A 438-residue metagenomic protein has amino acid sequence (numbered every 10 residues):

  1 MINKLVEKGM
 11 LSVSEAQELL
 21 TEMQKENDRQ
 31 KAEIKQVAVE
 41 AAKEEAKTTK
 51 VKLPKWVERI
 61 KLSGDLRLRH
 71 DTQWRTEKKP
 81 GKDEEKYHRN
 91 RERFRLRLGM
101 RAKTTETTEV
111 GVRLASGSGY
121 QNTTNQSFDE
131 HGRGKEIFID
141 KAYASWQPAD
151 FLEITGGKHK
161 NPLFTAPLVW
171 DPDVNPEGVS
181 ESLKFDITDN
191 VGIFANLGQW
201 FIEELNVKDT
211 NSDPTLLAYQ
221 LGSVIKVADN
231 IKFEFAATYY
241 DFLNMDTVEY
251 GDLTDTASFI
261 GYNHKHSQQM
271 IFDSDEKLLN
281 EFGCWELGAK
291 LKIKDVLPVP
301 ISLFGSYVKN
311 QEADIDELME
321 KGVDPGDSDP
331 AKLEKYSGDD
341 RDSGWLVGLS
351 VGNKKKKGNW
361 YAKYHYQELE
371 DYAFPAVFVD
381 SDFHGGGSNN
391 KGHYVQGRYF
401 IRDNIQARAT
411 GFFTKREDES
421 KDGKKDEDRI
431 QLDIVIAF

Functional and structural regions predicted by a protein language model:
M1-G81, F438: N-terminal periplasmic/intermembrane-space "pro-region" immediately following the signal or transit peptide
G64, L68, L96-A102, A142-W146 (+7 more regions): Residues on the lipid-exposed face of transmembrane beta-strands in outer-membrane beta-barrel proteins
L68-W74, E106, L114-Y120, K160-P162 (+10 more regions): Transmembrane beta-strands of outer-membrane beta-barrel pores
R69-R95, R101-D150, L163-D171, N206 (+4 more regions): Surface-exposed loop and membrane-interface regions of Gram-negative outer-membrane beta-barrel proteins
E106, K226, N230-G386, K391-G392: Detector for outer-membrane/organellar transmembrane beta-barrel domains, recognizing the amphipathic beta-strand
E106-V110, D150-I154, D186-A195, A228-F235 (+4 more regions): Repeated loop/turn-to-beta-strand initiation elements of outer-membrane beta-barrel proteins
G119-A142, W146-A228, E234, T238-L278 (+2 more regions): Surface-exposed coil loops of outer-membrane beta-barrel proteins
K424-F438: Outer-membrane beta-barrel "beta-signal"
